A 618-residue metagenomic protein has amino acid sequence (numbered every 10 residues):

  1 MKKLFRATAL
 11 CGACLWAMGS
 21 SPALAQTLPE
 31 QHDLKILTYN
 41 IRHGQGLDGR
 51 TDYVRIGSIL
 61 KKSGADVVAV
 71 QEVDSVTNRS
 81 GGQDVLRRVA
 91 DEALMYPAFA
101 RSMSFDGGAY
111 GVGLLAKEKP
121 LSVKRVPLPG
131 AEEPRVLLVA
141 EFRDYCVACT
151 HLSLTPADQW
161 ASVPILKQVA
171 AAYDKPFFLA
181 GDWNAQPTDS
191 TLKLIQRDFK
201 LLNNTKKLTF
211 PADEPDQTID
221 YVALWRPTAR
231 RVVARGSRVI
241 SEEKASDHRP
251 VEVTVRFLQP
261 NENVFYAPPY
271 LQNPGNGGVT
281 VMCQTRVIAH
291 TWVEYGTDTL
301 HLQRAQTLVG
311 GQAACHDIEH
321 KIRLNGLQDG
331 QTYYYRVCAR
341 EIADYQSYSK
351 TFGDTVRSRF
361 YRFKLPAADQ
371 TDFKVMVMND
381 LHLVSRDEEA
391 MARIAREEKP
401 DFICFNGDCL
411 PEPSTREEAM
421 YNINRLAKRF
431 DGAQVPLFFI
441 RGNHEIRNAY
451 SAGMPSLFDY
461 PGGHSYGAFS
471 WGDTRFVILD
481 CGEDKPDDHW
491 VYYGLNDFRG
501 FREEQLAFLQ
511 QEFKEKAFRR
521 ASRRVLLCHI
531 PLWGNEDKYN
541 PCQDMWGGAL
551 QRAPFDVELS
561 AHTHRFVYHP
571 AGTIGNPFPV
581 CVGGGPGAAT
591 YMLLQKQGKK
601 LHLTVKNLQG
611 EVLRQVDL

Functional and structural regions predicted by a protein language model:
K3-T8, G12-L15, A23-L37, T228 (+4 more regions): Acidic, histidine-bearing metal-coordination/catalytic regions of metal-dependent phosphoesterases
A23-D91, S104-G108, P164, E243 (+4 more regions): N-terminal, active-site-proximal structural segment of metallo-dependent hydrolase catalytic domains
Q26, R125-V126, P156-D158, Q168-F178 (+2 more regions): Metal-dependent phosphoester-hydrolase catalytic domains
D33, D48-G49, E72-C146, R235-S241 (+1 more regions): Structured beta-strand-rich core segments of catalytic domains in phosphoester-bond hydrolases
L34-I41, I56-G81, V147-T150, L166-L194 (+7 more regions): Active-site beta-strand/loop signature of hydrolases that rely on acidic residues for catalysis
G44-G46, S75-R79, F105-G107, T155-W160 (+10 more regions): Active-site environment of divalent metal-dependent phosphoester hydrolases
R88-D91, Y110-A116, L121-K124, V337-R362 (+4 more regions): Extended active-site neighborhood of metal-dependent phosphoesterases/phosphodiesterases
V139-A148, Q159-D198, A289-T291, E398-F402 (+4 more regions): His/acidic metal-ligating clusters that form di-metal
